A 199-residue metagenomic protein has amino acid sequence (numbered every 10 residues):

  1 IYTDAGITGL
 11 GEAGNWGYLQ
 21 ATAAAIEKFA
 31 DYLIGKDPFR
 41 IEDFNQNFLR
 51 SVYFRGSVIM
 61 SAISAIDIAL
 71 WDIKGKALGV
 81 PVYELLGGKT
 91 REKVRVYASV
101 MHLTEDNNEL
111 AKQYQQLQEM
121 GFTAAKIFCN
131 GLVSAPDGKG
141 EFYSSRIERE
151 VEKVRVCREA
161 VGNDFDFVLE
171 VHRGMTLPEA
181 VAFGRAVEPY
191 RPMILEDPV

Functional and structural regions predicted by a protein language model:
Y2-A77: Metal- or metallocofactor-binding catalytic centers and their adjacent structured scaffolds across diverse enzyme
L19, K74, L86, V133 (+1 more regions): Active-site-proximal flexible loops/turns
K28, A65, D72-I73, E84 (+4 more regions): Alpha-helical scaffold segments in soluble metabolic enzymes
K28, V80-P81, I194: Residue-level signal for pocket-adjacent positions within structured domains
D67-L103, M120: Glycine-rich, aromatic-flanked loop segments that form ligand/cofactor-binding clefts across common enzyme folds
K93-V199: Metal-dependent enolase-superfamily TIM-barrel catalytic cores that perform enediolate-based chemistry
